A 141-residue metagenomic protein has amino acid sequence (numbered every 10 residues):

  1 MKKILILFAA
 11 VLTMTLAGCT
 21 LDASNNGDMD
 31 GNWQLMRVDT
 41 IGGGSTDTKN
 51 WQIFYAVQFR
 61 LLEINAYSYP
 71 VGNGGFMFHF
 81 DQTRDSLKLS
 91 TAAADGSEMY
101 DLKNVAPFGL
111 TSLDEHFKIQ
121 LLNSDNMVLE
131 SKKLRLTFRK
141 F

Functional and structural regions predicted by a protein language model:
K2-A9: Sec-dependent signal peptide recognition, specifically the positively charged N-region followed immediately by
T15-G18: C-terminal motif of bacterial Sec signal peptides marking the signal peptidase cleavage site
T20-G27: Bacterial lipoprotein signal-peptidase II cleavage site
G27-G44: Tryptophan-anchored aromatic micro-motifs
D30-N32, K49, A56-V57: Exposed, flexible binding/inhibitory loops of compact, secreted disulfide-stabilized domains
M36, N65, S90-T91, L129-E130 (+1 more regions): Beta-strand residues in well-ordered beta-sheet regions across diverse protein folds
D39-T46, R60-L122: Contiguous, well-ordered beta-strand patches that form the walls/edges of small beta-barrel/beta-sandwich domains
H79-S86, L122-F141: Edge beta-strand at a domain terminus
